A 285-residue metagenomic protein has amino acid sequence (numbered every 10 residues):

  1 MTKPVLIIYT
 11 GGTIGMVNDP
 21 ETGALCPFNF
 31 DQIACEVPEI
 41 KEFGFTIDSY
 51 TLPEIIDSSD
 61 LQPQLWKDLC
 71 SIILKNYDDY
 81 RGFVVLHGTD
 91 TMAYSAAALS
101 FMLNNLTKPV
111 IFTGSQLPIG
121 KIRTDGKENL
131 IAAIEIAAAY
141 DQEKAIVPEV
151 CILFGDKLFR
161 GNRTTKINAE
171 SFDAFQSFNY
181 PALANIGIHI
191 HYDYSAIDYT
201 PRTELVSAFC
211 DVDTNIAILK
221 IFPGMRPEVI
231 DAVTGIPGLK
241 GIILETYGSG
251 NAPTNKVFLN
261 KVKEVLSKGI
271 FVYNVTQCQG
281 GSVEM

Functional and structural regions predicted by a protein language model:
M1-K75, L259-N260, G280: ATP/NTP phosphate-donor binding region
T2, I8-G12, N18, F30-K41 (+3 more regions): Accessory alpha-helical/coil subdomains and C-terminal extensions that flank or cap enzyme catalytic cores
I8-T10, V85-H87, I111-G114, P148-G155 (+3 more regions): Short beta-strand segments
M16-V17, T91-A96, G126-L130, N251-A252: Short glycine/serine/threonine-rich phosphate/pyrophosphate-binding segments that cradle anionic phosphate groups
R81-G82, G241: Structural motif
V85-K108, T254-K261: Short Gly/Thr/Asp-enriched flexible loops that form oxyanion-binding sites at enzyme active sites
F112-G187: Internal gly/pro-rich beta-alpha loop/helix module that stabilizes soluble enzyme cofactors or their anionic handles
T246-M285: C-terminal non-catalytic interaction/assembly regions of soluble proteins
